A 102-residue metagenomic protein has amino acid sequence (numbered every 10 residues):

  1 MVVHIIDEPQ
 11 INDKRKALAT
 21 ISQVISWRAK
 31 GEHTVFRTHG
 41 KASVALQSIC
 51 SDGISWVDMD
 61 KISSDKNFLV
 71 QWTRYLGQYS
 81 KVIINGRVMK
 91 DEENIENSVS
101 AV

Functional and structural regions predicted by a protein language model:
V2-S98: Catalytic phosphate/metal-binding cores of nucleic-acid and nucleotide-processing enzymes, i.e., regions that mediate
